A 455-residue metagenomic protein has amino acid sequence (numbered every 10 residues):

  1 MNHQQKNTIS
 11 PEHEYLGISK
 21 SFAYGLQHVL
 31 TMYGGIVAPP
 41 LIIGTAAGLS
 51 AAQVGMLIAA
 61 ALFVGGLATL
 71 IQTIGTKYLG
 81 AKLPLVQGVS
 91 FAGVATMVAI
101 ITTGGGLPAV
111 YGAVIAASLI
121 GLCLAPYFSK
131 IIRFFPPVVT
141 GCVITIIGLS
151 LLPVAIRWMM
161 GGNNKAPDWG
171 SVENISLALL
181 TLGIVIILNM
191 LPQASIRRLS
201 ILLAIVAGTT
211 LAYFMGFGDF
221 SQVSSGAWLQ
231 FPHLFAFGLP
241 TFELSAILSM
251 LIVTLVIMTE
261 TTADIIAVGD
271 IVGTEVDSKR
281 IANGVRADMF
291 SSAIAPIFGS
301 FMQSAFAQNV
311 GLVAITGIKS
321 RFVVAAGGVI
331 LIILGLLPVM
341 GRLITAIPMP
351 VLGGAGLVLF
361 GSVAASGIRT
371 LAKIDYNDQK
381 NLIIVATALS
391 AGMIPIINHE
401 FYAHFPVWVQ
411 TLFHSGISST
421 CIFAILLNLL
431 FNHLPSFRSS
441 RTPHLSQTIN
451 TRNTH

Functional and structural regions predicted by a protein language model:
M1-P84, A92-I100: N-terminal signal-anchor module of multipass membrane proteins
M1-Y24, F220-F235, D270-T274, G284 (+1 more regions): Intrinsically disordered, low-complexity non-transmembrane regions of multi-pass membrane transporters
N2-K6, I36-P40, G44, T181-L191 (+5 more regions): Juxtamembrane interface elements at the cytosolic ends of transmembrane helices in multi-pass membrane proteins
I18, G44-K82, S249-R321: Membrane-embedded helical hairpins/re-entrant loop segments and their flanking transmembrane helices within multi-pass
S19-I36, G170-L182, L199-S200, M215 (+2 more regions): Hydrophobic, membrane-embedded alpha-helices of multi-pass small-molecule transporters
P40-A47, V94-T103, S129, W158-M160 (+5 more regions): Generic transmembrane alpha-helix signature in multi-pass membrane proteins, especially transporters/channels
M56, Y78-F91, R133-C142, I196-L202 (+3 more regions): Short, non-helical or kinked segments that cap or interrupt transmembrane helices
I100-G218, A326-R441: Membrane-embedded alpha-helical modules
